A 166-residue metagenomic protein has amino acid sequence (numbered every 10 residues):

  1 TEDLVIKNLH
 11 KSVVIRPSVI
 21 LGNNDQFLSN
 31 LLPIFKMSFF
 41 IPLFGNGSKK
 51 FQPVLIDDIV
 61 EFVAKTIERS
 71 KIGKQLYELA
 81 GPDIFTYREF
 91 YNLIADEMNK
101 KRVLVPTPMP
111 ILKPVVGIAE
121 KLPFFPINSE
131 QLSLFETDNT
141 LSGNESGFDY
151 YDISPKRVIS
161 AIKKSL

Functional and structural regions predicted by a protein language model:
T1, N24-F27, Y87: Conserved donor sugar-nucleotide recognition element shared by glycan-biosynthetic enzymes
D3-N24: Conserved beta-loop-beta element that borders a ligand/cofactor-binding pocket
Q26-L28, N46-E68, Q75: Substrate-positioning beta->alpha
N30-Q52, I56, K101-S142: Alpha-helical membrane-targeting segments
K65-N128, S142-L166: Mid/C-terminal beta-alpha module of Rossmann-like enzyme folds, strongest in SDR-family dehydrogenases/epimerases
